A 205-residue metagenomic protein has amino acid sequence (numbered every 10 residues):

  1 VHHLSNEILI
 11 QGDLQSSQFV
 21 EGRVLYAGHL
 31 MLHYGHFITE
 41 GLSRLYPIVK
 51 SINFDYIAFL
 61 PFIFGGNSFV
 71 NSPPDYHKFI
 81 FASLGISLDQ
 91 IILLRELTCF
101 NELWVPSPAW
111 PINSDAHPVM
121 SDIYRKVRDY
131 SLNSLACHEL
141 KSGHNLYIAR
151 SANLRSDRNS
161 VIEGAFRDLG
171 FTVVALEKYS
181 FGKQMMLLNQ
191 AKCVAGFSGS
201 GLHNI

Functional and structural regions predicted by a protein language model:
V1-N204: The feature primarily captures lumenal catalytic ectodomains of type II secretory-pathway glycosyltransferases
